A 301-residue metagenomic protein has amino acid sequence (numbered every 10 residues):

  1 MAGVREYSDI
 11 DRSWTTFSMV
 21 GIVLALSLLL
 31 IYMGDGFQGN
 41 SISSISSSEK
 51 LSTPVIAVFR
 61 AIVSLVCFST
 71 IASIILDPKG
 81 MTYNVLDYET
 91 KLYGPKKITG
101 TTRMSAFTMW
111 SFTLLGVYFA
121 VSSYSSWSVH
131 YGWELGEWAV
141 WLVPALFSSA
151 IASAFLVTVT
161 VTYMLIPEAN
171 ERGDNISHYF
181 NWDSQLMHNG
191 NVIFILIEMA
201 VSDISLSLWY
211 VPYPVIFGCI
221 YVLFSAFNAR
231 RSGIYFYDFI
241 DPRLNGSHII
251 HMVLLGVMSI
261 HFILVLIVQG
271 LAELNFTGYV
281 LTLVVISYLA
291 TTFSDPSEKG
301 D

Functional and structural regions predicted by a protein language model:
M1-S8, A25-E49, S73-K97, Y131: Membrane-proximal N-terminal segments immediately preceding the first transmembrane helix
M1-W14, S43-V55, E89-S105, W138-W141 (+2 more regions): Juxtamembrane membrane-interface segments at transmembrane-helix boundaries in membrane proteins
G3-G21, S232-K299: Membrane-interface transmembrane-helix boundary segments in multi-pass integral membrane proteins
S27-S41, I75-K79, Y124-S128, L264-V280 (+1 more regions): Transmembrane-helix exit/juxtamembrane "anchor" motif
V66-L76, L115-S125, A150-M164, G190-I197 (+1 more regions): Membrane-embedded alpha-helical transmembrane segments of multi-pass integral membrane proteins
W133-F155, L206-I216: Interfacial segments of alpha-helical transmembrane regions
N181-V192, H251-L255: Membrane-interface loop-to-helix entry segments
G190-L206, N228, H261-Q269: Alpha-helical transmembrane segments in multipass membrane proteins, preferentially the mid-helix core
